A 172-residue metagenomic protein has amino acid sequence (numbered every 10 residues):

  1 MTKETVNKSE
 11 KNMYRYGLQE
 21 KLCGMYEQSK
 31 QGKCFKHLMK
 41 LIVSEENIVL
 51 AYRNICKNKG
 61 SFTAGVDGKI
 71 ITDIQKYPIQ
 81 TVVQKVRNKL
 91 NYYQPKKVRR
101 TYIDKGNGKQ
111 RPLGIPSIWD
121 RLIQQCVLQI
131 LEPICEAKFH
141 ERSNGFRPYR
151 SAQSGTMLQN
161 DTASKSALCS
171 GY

Functional and structural regions predicted by a protein language model:
M1-Q80: Non-catalytic, polymerase-adjacent accessory regions of viral genome-replication enzymes
K21-G24, Q28, N54, N58 (+4 more regions): Generic, well-ordered alpha-helical scaffold segments in large soluble proteins
Q31-G32, G60-V66, K105-G106, I134-F139 (+1 more regions): Short acidic (Asp/Glu) and glycine-rich catalytic loops that position anionic groups and cofactors
S61-I70, G114, S151-Y172: Conserved catalytic palm subdomain of right-hand nucleotidyl-transferase polymerases, strongest for RNA-directed enzymes
D73-P95: Amphipathic alpha-helical blocks
Q94-G106: Active-site-adjacent bridging/hinge elements
R100-Y102, C126, K138, G145-L158: Basic, low-complexity intrinsically disordered segments
Q110-F139: Conserved pre-motif C helix in the palm subdomain of viral-like polymerases
